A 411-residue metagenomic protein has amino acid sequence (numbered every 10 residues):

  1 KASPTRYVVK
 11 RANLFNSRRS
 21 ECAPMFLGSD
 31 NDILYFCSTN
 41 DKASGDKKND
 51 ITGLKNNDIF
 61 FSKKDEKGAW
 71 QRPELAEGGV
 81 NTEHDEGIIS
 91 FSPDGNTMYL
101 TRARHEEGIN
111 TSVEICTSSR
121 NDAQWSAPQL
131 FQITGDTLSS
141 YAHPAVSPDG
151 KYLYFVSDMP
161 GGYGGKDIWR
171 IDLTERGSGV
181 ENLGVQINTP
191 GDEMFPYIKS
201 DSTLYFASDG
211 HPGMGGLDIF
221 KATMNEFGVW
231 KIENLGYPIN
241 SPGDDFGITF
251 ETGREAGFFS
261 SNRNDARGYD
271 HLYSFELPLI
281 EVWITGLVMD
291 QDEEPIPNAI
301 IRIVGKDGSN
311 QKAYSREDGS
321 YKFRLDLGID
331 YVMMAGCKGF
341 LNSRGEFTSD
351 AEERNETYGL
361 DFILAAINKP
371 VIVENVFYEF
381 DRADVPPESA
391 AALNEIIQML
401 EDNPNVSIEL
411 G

Functional and structural regions predicted by a protein language model:
K1-L287, Q291-D292, A351-T357: Short, conserved micro-motifs composed of acidic
G165, D292-K306: Short, ordered, surface-exposed loop/turn motifs in non-cytosolic proteins
I300-V304, M334, E409-G411: Beta-strand signatures of extracellular beta-sandwich domains
V304-S309, K338-F340: Change "in extracellular beta-sheet-rich domains … of secreted and cell-surface proteins" to "in beta-sheet-rich domains
K306-S320: Short, acidic Ser/Thr/Gly-rich low-complexity loop/linker segments typical of extracellular and cell-surface proteins
I329-G339: A short, solvent-exposed beta-strand micro-motif common in secreted/extracellular proteins
K338-D361: Structured interaction patches on ligand/partner-binding surfaces of diverse proteins
V371-D381, L393-G411: Short, surface-exposed beta-strand segments enriched in small/polar/acidic residues
